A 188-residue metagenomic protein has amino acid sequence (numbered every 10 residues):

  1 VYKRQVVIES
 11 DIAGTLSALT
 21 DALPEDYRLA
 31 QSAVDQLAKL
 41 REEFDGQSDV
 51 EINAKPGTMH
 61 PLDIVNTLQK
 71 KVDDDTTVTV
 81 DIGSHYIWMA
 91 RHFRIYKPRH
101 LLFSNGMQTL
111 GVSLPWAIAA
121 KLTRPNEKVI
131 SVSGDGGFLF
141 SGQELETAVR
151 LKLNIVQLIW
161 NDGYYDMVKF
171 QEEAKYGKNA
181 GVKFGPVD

Functional and structural regions predicted by a protein language model:
V1-Y2: Short, small-residue-biased leader/transition segments that mark boundaries at the very start of proteins
V6, S10, Q31, K55: Charge-dense, low-complexity intrinsically disordered segments
V7-E9, A13-L19, I87-D188: Thiamine diphosphate
I12-S17, D21-E25, D45-V50: Conserved catalytic alpha/beta core of Sir2/sirtuin-type deacylases, generalized to analogous enzyme cores that bind
E25-R41, G57: Flexible, glycine/charged-enriched surface loops at secondary-structure junctions
K39-W116, A120-K121, N126: Active-site diphosphate/adenylate-binding microenvironment
